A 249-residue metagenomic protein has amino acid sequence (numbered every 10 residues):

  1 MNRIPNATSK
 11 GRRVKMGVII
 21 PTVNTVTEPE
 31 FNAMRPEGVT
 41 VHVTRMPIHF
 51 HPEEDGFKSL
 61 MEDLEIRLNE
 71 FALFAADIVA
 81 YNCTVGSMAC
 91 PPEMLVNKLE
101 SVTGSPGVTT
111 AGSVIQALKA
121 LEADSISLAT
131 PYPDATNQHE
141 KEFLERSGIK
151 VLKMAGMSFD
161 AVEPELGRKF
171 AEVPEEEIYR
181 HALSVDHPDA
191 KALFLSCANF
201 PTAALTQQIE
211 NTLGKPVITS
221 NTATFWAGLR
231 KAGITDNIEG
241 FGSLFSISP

Functional and structural regions predicted by a protein language model:
M1-I66, A135-V173: N-terminal glycine-rich anion-binding loop in soluble enzyme alpha/beta folds
M61-A75, E177-A190: Short, well-structured alpha-helical segments in soluble
R67-G112: Glycine/small-residue-rich loop that forms an oxyanion/phosphate-binding "nest" at active or ligand-binding sites
A76-C83, S127-T130, A190-C197: Periplasmic-binding protein-like
V96-L118, A155, I209-T224, G228: Short, acidic/small-residue loops that bind anionic groups at enzyme active sites
V102-E165, S246: Conserved beta-alpha
F159-L166, V217-N237: Short, flexible loop segments at boundaries between secondary-structure elements
E177-I209, T219, T224-F225: Hydrophobic alpha-helical
